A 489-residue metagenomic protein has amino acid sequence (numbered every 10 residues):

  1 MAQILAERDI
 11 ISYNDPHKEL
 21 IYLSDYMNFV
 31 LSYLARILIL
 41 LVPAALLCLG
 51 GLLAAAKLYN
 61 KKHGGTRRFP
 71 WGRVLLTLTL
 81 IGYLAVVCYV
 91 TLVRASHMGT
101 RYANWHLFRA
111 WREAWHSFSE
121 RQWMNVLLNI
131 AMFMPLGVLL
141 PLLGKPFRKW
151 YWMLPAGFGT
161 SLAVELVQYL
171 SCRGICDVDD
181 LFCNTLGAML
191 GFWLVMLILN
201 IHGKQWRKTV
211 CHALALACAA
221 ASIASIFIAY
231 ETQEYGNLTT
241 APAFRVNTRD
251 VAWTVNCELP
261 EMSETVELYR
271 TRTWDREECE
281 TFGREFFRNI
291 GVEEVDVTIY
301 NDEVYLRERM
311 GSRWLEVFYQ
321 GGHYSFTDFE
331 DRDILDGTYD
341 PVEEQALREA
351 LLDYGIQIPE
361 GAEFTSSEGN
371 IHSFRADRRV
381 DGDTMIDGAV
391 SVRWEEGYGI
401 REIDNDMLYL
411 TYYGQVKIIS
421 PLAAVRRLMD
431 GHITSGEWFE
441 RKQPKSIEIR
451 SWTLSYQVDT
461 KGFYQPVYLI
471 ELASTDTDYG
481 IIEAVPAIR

Functional and structural regions predicted by a protein language model:
Q3, D9-N14: Short, positively charged and aromatic/hydrophobic N-terminal segments
D15-C172, W193-T281: Bulky hydrophobic segments
G174-C183: Non-cytosolic membrane-interface motifs at loop->transmembrane helix junctions
F227-Y354, T411: Preferential activation on post-signal-peptide N-terminal prodomains/segments of secreted or lumenal proteins
R270-F329, I358-G397, E448-Y479: Exposed beta-strand-loop-beta-strand "reactive/processing" segments of non-cytosolic proteins
Y339-A346, A350, M385-Q465: Charged, low-complexity helical/coil segments in non-catalytic cytosolic or luminal regions
P486-R489: C-terminal soluble interaction/assembly domains
